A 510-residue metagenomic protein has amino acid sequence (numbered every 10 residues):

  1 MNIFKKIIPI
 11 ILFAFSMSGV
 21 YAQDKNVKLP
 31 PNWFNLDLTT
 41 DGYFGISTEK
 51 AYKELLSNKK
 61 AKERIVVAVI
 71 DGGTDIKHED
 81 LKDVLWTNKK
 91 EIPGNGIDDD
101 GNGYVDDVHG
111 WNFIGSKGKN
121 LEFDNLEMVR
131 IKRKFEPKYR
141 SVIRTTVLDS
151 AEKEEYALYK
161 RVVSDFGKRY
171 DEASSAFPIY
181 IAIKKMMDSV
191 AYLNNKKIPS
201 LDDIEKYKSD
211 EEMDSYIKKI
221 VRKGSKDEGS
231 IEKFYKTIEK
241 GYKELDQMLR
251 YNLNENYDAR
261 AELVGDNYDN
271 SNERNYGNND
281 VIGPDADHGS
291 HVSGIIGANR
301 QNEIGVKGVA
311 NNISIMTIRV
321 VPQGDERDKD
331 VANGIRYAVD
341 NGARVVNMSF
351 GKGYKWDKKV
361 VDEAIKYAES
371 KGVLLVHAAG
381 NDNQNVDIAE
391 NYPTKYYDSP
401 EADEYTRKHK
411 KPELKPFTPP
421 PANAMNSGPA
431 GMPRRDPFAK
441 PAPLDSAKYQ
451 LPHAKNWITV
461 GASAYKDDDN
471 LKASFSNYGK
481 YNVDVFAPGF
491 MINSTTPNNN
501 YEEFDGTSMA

Functional and structural regions predicted by a protein language model:
M1-K25: Bacterial Sec-dependent N-terminal signal peptides
L29-K53: Short coil-to-helix leader/linker segments, especially the first N-terminal amphipathic alpha-helix with its helix
K53-V67, G73-N267, S271-R327, H453-N456 (+1 more regions): Subtilisin-like serine protease catalytic core
V66, S314, R344, G372-V376 (+1 more regions): Proline-centered loop/turn at the N-terminus of a beta-strand
D71, G380, G506: Active-site glycine-centered loops adjacent to acidic/histidine catalytic or metal-binding residues that shape
S293-I296, M316-Q323, R336, D340 (+4 more regions): Hydrolase catalytic cores
K355, D382-D387: Active-site environment of divalent metal-dependent phosphoester hydrolases
V373, K395-A510: Extracellular S/T/G-rich loop segment that most often corresponds to the catalytic His/Ser-adjacent loop
